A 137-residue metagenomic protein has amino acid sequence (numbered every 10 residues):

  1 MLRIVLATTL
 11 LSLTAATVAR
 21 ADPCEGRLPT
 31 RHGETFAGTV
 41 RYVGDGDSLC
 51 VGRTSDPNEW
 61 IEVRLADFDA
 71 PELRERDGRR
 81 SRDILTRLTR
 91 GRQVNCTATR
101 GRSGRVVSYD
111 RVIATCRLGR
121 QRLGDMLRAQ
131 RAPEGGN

Functional and structural regions predicted by a protein language model:
L2-L6, A15-N137: Small beta-barrel nucleic-acid-binding modules, primarily SNase/OB-fold domains and secondarily Tudor-like barrels
